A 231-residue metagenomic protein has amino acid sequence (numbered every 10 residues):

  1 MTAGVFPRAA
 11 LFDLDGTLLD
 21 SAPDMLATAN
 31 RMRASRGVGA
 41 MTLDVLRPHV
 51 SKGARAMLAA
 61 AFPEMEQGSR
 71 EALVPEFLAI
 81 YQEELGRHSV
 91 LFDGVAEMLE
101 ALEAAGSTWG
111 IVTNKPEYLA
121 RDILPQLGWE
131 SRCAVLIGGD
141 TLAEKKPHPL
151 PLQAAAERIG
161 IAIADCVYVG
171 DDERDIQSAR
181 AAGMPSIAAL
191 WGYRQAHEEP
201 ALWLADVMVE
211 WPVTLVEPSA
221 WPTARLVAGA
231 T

Functional and structural regions predicted by a protein language model:
M1-R8, E103, E117, R121-T231: Asp-based, Mg2+/Mn2+-dependent phosphohydrolase catalytic module
A3-E97, A105, Y118, Q126-E130: N-terminal helical cap/lid subdomain that shapes the substrate entry/recognition surface in HAD-like hydrolases
G16, T42, L85-G86, I111 (+2 more regions): Short, contiguous strand/loop micro-motifs
D20, S89, I111, A143 (+1 more regions): Residue-level marker of alpha-helix boundaries and capping positions
E64, A79, E83, G94 (+4 more regions): Intrinsically disordered, low-complexity regions enriched in small/polar residues
A96-L99, I176: Short amphipathic alpha-helical segments and helix-helix/interface helices
T108-G110, P185: Proline-centered loop/turn at the N-terminus of a beta-strand
